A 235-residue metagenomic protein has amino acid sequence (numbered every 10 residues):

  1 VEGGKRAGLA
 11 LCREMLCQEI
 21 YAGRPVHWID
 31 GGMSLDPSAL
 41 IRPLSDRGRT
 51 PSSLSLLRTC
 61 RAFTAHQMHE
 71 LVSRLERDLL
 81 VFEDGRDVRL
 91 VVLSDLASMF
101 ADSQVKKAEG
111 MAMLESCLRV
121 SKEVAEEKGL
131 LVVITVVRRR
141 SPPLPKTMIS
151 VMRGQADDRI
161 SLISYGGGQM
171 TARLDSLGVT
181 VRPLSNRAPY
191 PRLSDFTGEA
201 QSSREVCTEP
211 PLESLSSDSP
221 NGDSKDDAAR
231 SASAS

Functional and structural regions predicted by a protein language model:
V1-A22, W28: Glycine-rich P-loop/Walker A and Walker A-like loops and their local beta1-loop-alpha1 context in P-loop NTPases
R13, M68-S73, L114-R119: Short, hydrophobic/amphipathic alpha-helical packing segments that form internal helix faces or helix-helix interfaces
C17-Y21, L80, D84, E126: Residue-level signal for alpha-helix termini/capping positions
G23, L54-L57, K128, Q155-D157: Short, well-ordered alpha-helix to beta-strand connector turns
H27-I29, R58-C60, V133, D158-S161: Hydrophobic/aromatic beta-strand patches that form the interior of the parallel beta-sheet core in alpha/beta enzyme
I29-V105: Conserved inter-motif catalytic segment of the P-loop NTP-binding fold
E83-Q155: P-loop NTPase motor core
K122-S235: Phosphate-binding/switch region of NTP-binding enzymes
